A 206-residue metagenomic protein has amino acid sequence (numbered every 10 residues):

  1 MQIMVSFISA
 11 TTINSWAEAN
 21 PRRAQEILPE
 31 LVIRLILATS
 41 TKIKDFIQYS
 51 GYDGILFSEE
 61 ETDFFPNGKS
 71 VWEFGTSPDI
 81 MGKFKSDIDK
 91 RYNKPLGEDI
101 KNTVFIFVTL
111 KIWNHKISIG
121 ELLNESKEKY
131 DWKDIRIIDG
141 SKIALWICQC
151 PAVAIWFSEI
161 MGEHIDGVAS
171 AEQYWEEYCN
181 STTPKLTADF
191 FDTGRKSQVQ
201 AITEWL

Functional and structural regions predicted by a protein language model:
M1-L206: Mixed-charge (Asp/Glu-Lys/Arg
